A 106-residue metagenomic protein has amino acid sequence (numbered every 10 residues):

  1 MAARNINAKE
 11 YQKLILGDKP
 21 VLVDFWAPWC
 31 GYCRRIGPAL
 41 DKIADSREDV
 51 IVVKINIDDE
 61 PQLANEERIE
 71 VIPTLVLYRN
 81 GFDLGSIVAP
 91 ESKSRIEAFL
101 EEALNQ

Functional and structural regions predicted by a protein language model:
A3-P20: A short beta-strand-turn-helix
N5-I6, F25, G37-Q62: Thiol-based oxidoreductase modules, predominantly thioredoxin-like and allied folds used for disulfide exchange
K13-L14, L63, F99: CheY-like receiver
K19, W26-W29, V71: Short pre-active-site segment immediately N-terminal to redox-active cysteine/selenocysteine motifs in thiol-based
D24-W26, L77: Structural cue for short, hydrophobic secondary-structure segments
C30-C33, L75: The canonical Cys-X-X-Cys-His
P61, E67-V76: Structural micro-motif
R79-Q106: Non-catalytic, surface beta->alpha helical segment in thiol-disulfide oxidoreductase systems
